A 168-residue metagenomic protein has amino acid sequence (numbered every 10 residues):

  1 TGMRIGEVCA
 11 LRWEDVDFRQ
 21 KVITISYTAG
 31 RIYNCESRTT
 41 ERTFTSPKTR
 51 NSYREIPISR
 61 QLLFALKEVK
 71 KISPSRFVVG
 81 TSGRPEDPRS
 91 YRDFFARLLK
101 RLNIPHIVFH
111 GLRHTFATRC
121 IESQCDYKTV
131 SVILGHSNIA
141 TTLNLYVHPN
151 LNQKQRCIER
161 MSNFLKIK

Functional and structural regions predicted by a protein language model:
T1, I56, F64, K71-H136: Short, basic (Lys/Arg/His-rich) helix/loop patches that form interaction surfaces in the mid-to-C-terminal regions
T1-G30, K128: Short, charged phosphate-coordinating catalytic segments
L11, E68-V69: Residue-level signal for well-ordered alpha-helical positions
D15-V22, C125-L145: Short, polar N-cap/turn motifs at the start of nucleic acid-interacting alpha helices
Q20, R31-Y53, R60-L62, T81 (+1 more regions): C-terminal secondary-structure termini that scaffold catalytic or DNA-interacting sites
A29, L134-R160: Catalytic-site neighborhood detector that most strongly recognizes the C-terminal catalytic loop/helix of tyrosine
